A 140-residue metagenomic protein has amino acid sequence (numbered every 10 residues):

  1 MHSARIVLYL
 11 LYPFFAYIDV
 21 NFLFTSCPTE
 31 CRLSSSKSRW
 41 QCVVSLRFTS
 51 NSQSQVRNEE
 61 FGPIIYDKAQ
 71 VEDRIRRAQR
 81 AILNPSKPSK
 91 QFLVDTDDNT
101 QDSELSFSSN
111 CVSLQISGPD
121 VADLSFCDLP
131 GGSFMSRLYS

Functional and structural regions predicted by a protein language model:
M1-A16: Phosphate-binding glycine-rich loops of NTP-binding sites
S3-A4, I18-S140: Switch- and interface-adjacent substructures of P-loop NTPase systems
